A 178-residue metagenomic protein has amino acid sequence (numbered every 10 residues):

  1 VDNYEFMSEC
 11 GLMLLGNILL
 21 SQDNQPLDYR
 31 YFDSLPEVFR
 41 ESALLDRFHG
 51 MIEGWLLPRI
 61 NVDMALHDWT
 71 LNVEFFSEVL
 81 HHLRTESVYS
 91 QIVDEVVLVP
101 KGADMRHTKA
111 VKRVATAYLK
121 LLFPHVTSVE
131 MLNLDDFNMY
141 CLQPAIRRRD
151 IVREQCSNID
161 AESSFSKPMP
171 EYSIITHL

Functional and structural regions predicted by a protein language model:
D2-L178: C-terminal regulatory/interaction module of P-loop NTP-utilizing enzymes
